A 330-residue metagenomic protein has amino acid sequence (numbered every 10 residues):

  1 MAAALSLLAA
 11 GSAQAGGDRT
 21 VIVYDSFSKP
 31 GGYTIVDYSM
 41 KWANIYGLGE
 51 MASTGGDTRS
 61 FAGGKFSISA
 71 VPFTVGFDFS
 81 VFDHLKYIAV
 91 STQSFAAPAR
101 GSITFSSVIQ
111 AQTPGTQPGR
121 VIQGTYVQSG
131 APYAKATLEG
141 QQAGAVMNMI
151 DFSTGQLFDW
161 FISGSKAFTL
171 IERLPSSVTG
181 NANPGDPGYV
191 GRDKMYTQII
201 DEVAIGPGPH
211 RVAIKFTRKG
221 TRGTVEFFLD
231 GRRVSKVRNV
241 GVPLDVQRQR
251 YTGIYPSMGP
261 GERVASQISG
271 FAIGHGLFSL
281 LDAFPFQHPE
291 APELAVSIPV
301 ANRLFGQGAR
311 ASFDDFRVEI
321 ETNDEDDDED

Functional and structural regions predicted by a protein language model:
A2-A9: Bacterial N-terminal signal peptides
A13-A15: Boundary at the C-terminal end of the N-terminal hydrophobic targeting segment
D18-G31, V75-F77, S102, V108 (+3 more regions): Ligand-recognition surfaces built from glycine- and aromatic
S28-T54: Short, tryptophan-glycine- and acidic/Ser/Thr-enriched carbohydrate-recognition patches
A52-D186, L304-S312, R317-E325: Secretory/extracellular carbohydrate-interaction modules and structurally similar beta-sandwich "look-alikes"
S177-R211: Short, aromatic/His-centered strand-loop micro-motif at the edge of beta-sheets
G208-R218, V225-F227: Short tryptophan-centered beta-strand motifs in secreted/extracellular beta-sheet-rich domains of glycan-recognition
F227-R233: Short strand-turn-strand beta-turns centered on an Asx-Gly dipeptide
